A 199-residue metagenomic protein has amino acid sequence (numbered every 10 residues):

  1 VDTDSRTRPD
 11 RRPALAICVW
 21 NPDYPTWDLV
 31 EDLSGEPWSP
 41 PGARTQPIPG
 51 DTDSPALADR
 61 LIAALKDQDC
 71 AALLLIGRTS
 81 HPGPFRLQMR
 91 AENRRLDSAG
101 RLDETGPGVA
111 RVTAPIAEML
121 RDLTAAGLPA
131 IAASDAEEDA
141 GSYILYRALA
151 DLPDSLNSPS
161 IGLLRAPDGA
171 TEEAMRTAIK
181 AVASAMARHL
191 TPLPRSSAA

Functional and structural regions predicted by a protein language model:
V1-E138, L149-S158, A187-A198: N-terminal catalytic or cofactor-binding beta/alpha core of small enzyme domains
G141: Polyanion-binding loop/helix "lid" in catalytic or ligand-binding cores
L145-H189: Active-site-adjacent mobile loop/cap segments within catalytic or ligand-binding domains
